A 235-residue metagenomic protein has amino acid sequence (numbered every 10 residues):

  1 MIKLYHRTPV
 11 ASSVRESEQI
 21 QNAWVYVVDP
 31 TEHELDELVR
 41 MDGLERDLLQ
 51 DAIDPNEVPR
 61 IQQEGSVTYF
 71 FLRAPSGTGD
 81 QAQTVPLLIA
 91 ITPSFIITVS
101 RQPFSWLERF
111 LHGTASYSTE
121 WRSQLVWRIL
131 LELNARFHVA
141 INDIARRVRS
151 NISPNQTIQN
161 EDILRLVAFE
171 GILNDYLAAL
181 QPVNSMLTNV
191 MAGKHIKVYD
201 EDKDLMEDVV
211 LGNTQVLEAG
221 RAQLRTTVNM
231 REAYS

Functional and structural regions predicted by a protein language model:
M1-Y117, P182, M186-V198: Helix-boundary and N-terminal cytosolic regulatory elements
I20, Y26, R46, Q50 (+4 more regions): Generic hydrophobic/packing signal
Q21-W24, I96, S116, S123 (+5 more regions): Residues at structural and domain junctions
A82-I163: Switch/coupling subdomain of P-loop NTPase systems
S150, I158-S235: Membrane-associated alpha-helical segments
